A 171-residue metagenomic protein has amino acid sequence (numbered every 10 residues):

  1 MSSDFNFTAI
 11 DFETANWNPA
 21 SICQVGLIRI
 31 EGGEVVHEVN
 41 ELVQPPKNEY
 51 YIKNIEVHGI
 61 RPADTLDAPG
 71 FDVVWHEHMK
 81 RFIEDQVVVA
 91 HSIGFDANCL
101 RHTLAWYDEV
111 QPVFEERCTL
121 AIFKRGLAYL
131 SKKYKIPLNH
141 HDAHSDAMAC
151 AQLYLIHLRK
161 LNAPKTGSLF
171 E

Functional and structural regions predicted by a protein language model:
M1-S3, A151-E171: Acidic two-metal-ion nuclease catalytic site recognized across multiple nuclease folds, prominently DnaQ/RNase D-T
S2-A97, R101-W106, V113, L127-H141: Conserved non-catalytic scaffold segment of RNase H-like nuclease domains
I10, R117, S145: Active-site flanking residues adjacent to catalytic metal/cofactor-binding acidic residues
E84, W106, R125, I156-A163: A structural signal for alpha-helix termini and helix-coil/disorder junctions
A97-N98, R117, M148-A151: Non-catalytic, well-ordered alpha-helical scaffold segments
V110-F123: Conserved beta-strand -> loop -> alpha-helix junction used to position metal-binding or nucleic-acid-contacting
R125-R159: Metal-dependent de-N-acetylase/amidase catalytic core
